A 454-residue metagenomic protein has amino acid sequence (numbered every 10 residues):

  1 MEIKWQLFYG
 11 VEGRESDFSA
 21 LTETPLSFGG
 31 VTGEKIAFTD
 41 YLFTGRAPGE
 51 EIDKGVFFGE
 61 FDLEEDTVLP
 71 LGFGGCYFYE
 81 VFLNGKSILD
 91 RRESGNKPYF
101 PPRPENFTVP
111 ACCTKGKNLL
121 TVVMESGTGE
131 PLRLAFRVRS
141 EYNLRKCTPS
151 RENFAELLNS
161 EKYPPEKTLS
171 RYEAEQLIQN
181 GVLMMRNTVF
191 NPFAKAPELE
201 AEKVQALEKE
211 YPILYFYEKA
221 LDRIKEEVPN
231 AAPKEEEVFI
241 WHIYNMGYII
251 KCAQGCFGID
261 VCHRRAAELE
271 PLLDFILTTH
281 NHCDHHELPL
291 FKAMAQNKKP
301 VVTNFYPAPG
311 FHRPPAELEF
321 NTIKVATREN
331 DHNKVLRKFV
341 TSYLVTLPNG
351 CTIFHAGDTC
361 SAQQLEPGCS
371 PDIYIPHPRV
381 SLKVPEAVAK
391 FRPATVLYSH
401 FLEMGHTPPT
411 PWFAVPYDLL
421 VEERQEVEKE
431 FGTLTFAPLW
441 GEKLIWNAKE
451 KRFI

Functional and structural regions predicted by a protein language model:
M1-R46, E60-D62, L119-E152: Accessory carbohydrate-binding/adhesion or oligomerization-edge regions at the termini of glycan-active proteins
E51-D62: Short beta-strands within extracellular/lumenal beta-sheet-rich domains
T67-F82, L120: Aromatic-lined ligand-binding clefts that engage carbohydrates, nucleic acids, or primary amines
F82-A135: Beta-strand-rich ligand-recognition modules
T148-P271, P309-C369, L382-K383, L439-I454: Core dinuclear metal-dependent hydrolase active-site scaffold
H263-P307, G368-I375, R392: Active-site metal-binding motif and surrounding structural segment of the metallo-beta-lactamase
F311-N321, R337, L347, R392-I454: Binuclear metal-ion centers of metallo-dependent hydrolases, dominated by the metallo-beta-lactamase
L344-F391, L397-T410, V415: Metallo-beta-lactamase
